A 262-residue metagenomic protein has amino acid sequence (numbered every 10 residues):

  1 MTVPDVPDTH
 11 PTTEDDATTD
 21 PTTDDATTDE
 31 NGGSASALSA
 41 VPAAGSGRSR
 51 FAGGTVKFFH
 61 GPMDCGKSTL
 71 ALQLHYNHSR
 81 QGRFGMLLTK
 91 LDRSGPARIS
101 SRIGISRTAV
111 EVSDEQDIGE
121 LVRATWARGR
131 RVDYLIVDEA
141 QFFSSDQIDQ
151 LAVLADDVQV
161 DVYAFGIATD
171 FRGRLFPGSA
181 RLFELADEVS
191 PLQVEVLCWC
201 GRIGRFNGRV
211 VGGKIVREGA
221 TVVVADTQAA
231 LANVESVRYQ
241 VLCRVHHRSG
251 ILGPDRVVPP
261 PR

Functional and structural regions predicted by a protein language model:
T2-P4, D8, N31-W126, D170-R181 (+2 more regions): Conserved P-loop
D5, H10, E14-D16, D20 (+2 more regions): Asp/Glu-rich intrinsically disordered low-complexity tracts
L74, D146-L154, G178: A short acidic, amphipathic alpha-helical/loop segment
L135-I136: Walker B beta-strand of ABC/ABC-like P-loop ATPase nucleotide-binding domains, specifically the conserved hydrophobic
E139: Walker B catalytic acidic pair
F142-F143: Residues immediately C-terminal
A155-G178: Sensor-1/coupling segment of RecA-like P-loop NTPase cores
V194-A230: Short recognition patches in nucleic-acid-associated and regulatory proteins
